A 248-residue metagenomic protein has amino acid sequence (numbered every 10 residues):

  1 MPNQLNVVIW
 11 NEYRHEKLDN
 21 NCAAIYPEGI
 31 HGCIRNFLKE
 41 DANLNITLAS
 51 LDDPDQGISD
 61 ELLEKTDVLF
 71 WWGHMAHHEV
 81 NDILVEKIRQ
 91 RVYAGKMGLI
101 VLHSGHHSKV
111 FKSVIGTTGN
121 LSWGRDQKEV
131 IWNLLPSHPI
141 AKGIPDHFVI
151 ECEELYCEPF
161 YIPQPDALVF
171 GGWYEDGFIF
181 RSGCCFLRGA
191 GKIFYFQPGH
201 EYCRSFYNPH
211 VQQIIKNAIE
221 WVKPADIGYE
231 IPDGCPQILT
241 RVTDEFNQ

Functional and structural regions predicted by a protein language model:
M1-K65, D233-Q248: Aromatic-Pro/Gly-enriched surface loop or interdomain linker that acts as a lid/target-recognition segment
P2-L5, R188-Q248: Extracellular ligand-binding/catalytic regions of CAZymes and related secreted enzymes and adhesion modules
V8-E12, L102, F196: Short hydrophobic segments within beta-strands
R14-H15, D53, M75-H78, G105-V110 (+1 more regions): Solvent-exposed loop/turn segments at secondary-structure junctions within structured extracellular/periplasmic domains
N45-T47, E64, L121-Q197, I231-Q237 (+1 more regions): Catalytic beta-strand/loop cores that center a nucleophilic Ser/Cys/Thr and support acyl-enzyme chemistry
L51-S59, A76-N81, E175-D176: Acidic-and-aromatic substrate-binding clefts and catalytic sites of carbohydrate-active enzymes
L62-K109, A190: Short alpha-beta junction capping motif
A94-P136, I140: Hydrophobic, well-structured mid-protein blocks that either form specific transmembrane helices
